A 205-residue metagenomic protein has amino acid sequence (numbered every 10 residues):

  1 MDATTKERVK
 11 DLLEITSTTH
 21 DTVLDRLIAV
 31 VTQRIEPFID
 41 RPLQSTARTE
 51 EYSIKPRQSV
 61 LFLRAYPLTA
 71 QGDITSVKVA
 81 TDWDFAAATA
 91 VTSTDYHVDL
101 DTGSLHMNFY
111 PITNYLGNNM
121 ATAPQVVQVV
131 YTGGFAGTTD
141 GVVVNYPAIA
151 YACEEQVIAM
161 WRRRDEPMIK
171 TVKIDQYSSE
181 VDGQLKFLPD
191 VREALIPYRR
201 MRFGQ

Functional and structural regions predicted by a protein language model:
M1-Q205: Divalent metal-cofactor coordination and adjacent catalytic microenvironments
